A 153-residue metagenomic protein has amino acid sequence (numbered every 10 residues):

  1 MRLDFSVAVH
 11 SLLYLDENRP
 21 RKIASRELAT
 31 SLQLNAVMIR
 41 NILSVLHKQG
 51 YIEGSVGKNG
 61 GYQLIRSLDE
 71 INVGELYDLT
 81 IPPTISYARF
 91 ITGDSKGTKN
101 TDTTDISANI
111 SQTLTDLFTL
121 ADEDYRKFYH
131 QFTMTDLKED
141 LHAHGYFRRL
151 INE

Functional and structural regions predicted by a protein language model:
L12, L43-S44: Short, hydrophobic-biased segments on the C-terminal half of alpha helices that form "recognition helices"
D16-P20, R66-S67: Short helix-capping/hinge SLiMs at alpha-helix to coil transitions
R26-L32: A short alpha-helical element within helix-turn-helix/winged-helix DNA-binding domains across DNA-binding proteins
T30, H47-K48: Alpha-helical residues within the helix-turn-helix
V37: Key DNA-contact positions within bacterial/archaeal DNA-binding proteins
Y51-N59, Q63-I65: Beta-hairpin "wing" of winged helix-turn-helix
L68-D94: Conserved segment of winged-helix/HTH DNA-binding domains
T92-E153: C-terminal regulatory/oligomerization modules of transcriptional regulators
